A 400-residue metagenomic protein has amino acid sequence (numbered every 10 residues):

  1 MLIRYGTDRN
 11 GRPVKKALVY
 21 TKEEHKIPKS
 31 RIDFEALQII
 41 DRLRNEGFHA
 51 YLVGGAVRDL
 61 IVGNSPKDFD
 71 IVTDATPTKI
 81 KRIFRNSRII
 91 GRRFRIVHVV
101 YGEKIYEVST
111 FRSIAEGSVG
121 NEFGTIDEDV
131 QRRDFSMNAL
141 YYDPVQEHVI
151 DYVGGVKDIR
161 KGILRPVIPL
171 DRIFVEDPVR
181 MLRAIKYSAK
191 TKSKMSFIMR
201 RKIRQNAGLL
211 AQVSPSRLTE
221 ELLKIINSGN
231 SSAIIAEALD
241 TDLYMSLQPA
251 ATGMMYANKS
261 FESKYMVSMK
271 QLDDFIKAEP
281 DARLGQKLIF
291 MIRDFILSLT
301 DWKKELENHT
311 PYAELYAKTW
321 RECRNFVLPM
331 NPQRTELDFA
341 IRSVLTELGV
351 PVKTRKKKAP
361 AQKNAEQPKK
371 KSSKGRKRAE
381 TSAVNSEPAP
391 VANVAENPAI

Functional and structural regions predicted by a protein language model:
M1-I400: Catalytic cores of the polymerase beta-like nucleotidyltransferase superfamily and closely associated nucleotide
